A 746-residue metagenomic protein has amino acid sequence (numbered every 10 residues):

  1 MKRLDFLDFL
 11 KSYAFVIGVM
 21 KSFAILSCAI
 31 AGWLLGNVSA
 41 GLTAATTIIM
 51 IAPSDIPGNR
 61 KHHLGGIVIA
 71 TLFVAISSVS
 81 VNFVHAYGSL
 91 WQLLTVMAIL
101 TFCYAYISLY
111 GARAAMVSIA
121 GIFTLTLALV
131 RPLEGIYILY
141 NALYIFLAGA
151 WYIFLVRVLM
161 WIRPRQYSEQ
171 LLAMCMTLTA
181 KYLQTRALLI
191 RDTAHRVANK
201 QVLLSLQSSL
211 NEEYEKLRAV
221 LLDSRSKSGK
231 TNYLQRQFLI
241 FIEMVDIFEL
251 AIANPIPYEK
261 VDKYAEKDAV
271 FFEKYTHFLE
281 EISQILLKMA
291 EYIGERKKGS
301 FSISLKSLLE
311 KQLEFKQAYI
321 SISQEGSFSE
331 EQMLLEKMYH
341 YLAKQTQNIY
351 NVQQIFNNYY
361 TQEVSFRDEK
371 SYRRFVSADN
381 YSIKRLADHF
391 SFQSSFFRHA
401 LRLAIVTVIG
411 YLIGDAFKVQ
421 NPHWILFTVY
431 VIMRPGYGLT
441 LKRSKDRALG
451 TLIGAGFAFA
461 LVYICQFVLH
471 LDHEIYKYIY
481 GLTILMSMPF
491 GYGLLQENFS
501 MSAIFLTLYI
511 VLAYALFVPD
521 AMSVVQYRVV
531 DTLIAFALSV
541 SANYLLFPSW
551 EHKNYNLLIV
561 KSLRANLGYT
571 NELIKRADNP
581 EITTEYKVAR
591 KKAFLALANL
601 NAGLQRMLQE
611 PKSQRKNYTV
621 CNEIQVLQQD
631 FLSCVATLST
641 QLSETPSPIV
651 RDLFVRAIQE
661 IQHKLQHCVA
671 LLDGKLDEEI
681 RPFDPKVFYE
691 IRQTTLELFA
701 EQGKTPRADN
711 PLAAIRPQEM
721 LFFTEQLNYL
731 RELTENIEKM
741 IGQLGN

Functional and structural regions predicted by a protein language model:
M1-F123, L127-R163, E336-F505, A513 (+14 more regions): Alpha-helical transmembrane segments and their membrane-interface boundaries that form or gate the permeation pathway
M1-V19, L26, I30, L34 (+7 more regions): Long, hydrophobic alpha-helical segments that serve as membrane-spanning/inserting helices
M97-T101, I242-L250, F631: Elongated alpha-helical scaffolds
I574, L632, A636-S639: Extended, charged coiled-coil helical stalks used as long, distance-spanning scaffolds in large assemblies
